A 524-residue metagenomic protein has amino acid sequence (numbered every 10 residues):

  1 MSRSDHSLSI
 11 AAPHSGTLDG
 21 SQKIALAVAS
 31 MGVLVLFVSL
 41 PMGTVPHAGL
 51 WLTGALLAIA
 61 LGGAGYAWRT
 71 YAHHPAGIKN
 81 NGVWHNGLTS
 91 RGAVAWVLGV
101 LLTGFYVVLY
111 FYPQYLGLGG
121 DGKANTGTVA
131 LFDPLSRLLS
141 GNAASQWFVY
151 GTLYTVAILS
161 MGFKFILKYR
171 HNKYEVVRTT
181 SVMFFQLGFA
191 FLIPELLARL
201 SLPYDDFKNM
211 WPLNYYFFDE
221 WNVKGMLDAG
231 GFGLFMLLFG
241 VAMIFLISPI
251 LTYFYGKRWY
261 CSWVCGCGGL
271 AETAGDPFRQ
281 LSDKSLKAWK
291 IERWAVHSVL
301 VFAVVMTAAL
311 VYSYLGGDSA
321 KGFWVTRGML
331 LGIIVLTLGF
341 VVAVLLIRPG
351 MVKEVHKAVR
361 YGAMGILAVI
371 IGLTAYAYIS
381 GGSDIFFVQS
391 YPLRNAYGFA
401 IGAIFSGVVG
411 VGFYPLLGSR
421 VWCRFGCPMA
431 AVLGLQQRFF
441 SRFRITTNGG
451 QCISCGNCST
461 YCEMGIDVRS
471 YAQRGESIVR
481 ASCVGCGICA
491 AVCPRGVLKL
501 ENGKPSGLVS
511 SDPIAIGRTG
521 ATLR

Functional and structural regions predicted by a protein language model:
M1-E476, A481, R495-R524: Non-ligating segments of multi-cofactor redox enzymes
A481-G487: Cysteine-rich micro-motifs
